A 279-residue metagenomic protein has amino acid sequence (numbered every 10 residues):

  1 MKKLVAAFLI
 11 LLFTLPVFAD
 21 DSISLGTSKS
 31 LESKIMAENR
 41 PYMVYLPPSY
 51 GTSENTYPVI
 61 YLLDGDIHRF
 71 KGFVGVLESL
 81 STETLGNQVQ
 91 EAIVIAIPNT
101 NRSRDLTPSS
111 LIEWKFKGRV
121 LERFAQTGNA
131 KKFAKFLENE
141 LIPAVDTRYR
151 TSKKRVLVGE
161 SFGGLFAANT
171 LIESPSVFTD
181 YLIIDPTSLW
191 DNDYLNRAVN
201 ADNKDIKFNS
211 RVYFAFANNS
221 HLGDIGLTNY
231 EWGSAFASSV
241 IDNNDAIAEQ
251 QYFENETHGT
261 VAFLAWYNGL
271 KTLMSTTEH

Functional and structural regions predicted by a protein language model:
V17-P58: A domain-start/cap signature at the N-terminus of enzymes
G51-L80: Short, surface-exposed "cap/lid" segments of acyl-processing enzymes
N55, P108-S161: Gly/Ser-rich "nucleophile elbow"/oxyanion-hole loop immediately N-terminal to the catalytic nucleophile in hydrolases
F70-A134: Active-site machinery of serine-nucleophile hydrolases
G164-P175: Short glycine-enriched nucleophile-adjacent loop and the immediately C-terminal alpha-helix near the catalytic center
E173-N209: Mobile cap/lid helix-loop segments that gate and shape the active-site cleft of serine hydrolases
A215-L222, N229-A237, I241-H279: C-terminal catalytic histidine-bearing segment of alpha/beta-hydrolase fold enzymes
